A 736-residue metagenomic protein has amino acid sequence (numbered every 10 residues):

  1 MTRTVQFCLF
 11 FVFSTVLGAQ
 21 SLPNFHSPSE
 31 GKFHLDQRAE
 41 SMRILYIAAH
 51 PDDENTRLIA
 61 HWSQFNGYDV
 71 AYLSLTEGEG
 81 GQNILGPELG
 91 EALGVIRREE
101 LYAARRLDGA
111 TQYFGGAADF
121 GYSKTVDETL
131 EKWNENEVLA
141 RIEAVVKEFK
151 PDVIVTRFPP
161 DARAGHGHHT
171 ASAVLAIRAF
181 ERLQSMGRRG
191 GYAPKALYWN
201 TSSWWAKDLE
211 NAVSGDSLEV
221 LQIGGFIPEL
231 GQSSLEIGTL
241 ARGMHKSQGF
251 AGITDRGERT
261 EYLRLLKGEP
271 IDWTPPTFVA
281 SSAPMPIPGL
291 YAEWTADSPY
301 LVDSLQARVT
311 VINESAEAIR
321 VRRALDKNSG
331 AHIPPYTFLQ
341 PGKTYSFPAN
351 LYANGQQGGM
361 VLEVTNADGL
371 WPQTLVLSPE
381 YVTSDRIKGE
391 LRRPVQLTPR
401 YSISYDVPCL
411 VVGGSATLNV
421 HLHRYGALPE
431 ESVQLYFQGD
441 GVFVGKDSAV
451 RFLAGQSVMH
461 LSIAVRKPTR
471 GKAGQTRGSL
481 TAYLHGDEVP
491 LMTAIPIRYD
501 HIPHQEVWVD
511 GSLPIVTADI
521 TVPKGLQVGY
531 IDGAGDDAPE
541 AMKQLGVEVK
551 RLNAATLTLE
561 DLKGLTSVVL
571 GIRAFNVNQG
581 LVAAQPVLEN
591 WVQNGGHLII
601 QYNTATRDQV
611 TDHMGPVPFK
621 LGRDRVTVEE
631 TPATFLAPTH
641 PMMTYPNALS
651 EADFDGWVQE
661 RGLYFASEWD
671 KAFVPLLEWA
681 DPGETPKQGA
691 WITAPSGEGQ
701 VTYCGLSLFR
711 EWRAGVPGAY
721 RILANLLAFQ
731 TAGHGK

Functional and structural regions predicted by a protein language model:
Q20-E148, T170, V174-E181: Active-site rim/loop-helix segments in enzyme catalytic domains that contact anionic ligands
Q20-L45, T125-T129, E135-Y291: Metal-dependent de-N-acetylase/amidase catalytic core
W273-L301, Y381-V411: Low-complexity, acidic Ser/Thr/Pro/Gly-rich terminal tails and inter-domain linkers that flank the onset of structured
G330-G355, V442-R470: Intrinsically disordered, low-complexity Pro/Gly/Ser/Thr-rich segments with frequent PxxP/GP/PP motifs and embedded
Y352-I387, T469-W508: Terminal connector regions
V489-G571, T604, R710, A728-K736: Aromatic-Pro/Gly-enriched surface loop or interdomain linker that acts as a lid/target-recognition segment
R573-D655: A glycine-rich, often tryptophan-bearing local segment used as a flexible ligand/cofactor-contacting loop or short
R625-V716, T731-G735: Catalytic beta-strand/loop cores that center a nucleophilic Ser/Cys/Thr and support acyl-enzyme chemistry
